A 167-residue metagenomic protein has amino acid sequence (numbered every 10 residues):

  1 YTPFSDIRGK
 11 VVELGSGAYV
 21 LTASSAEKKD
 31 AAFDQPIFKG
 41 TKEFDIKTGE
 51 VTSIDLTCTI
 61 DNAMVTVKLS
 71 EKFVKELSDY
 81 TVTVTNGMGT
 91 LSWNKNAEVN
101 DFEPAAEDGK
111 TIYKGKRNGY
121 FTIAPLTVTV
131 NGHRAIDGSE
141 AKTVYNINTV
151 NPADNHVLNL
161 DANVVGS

Functional and structural regions predicted by a protein language model:
Y1-K29, S78-H156: Tryptophan-paired
D30-N94, N100, P125-G132, A162 (+1 more regions): Primarily secretory-pathway and cell-envelope proteins
